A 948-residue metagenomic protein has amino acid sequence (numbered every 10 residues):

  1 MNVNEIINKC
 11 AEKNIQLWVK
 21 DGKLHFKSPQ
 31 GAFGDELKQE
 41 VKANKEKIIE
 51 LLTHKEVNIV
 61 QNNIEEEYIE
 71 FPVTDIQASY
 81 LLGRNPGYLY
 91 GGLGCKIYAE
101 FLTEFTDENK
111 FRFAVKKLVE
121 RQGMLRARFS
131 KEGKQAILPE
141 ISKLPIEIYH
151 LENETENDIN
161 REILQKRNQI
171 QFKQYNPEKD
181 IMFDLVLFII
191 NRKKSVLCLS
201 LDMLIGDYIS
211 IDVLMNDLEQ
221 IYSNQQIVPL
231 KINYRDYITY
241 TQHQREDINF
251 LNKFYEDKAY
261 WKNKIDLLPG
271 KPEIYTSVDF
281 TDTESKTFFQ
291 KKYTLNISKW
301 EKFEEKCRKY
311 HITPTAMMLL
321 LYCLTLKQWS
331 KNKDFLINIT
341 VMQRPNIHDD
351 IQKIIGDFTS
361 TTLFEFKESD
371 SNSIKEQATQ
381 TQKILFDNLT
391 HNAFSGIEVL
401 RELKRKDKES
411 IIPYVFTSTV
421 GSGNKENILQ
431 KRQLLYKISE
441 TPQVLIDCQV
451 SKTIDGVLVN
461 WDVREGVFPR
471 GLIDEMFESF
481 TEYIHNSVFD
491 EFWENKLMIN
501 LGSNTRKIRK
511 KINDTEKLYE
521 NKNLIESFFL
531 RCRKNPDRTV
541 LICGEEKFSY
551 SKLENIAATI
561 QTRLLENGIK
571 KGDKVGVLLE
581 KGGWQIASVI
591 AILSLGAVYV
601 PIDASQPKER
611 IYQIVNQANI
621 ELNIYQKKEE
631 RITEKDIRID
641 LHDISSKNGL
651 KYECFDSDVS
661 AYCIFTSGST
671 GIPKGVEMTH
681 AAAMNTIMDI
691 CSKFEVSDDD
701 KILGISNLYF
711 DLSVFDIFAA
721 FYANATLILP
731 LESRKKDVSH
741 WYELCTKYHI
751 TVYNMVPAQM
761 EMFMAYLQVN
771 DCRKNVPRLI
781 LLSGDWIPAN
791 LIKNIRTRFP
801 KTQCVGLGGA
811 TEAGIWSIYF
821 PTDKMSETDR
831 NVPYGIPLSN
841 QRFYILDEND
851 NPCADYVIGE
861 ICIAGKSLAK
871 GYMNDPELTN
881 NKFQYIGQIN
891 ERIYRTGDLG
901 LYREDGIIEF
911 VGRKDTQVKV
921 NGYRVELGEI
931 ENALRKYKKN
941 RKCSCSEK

Functional and structural regions predicted by a protein language model:
M1-I232, E301, W329, T362-L363 (+7 more regions): Carrier-protein-dependent adenylate-forming modules in NRPS/ANL systems
E66, L218-F288, E365, E376 (+2 more regions): Non-catalytic, low-complexity flexible loops and terminal extensions
G83-G92, Y255-I312, N500-T505, V540: Flexible, P/S/T/G-rich "lid" or insertion loops adjacent to the active sites of thioester-utilizing
P86-C95, R112, G123-M124, K179 (+16 more regions): His-Asp-centered acyl/peptidyl-transfer active-site segments
M203, R531, L579-G582, D603 (+5 more regions): Conserved AMP-binding
K425, I508-R509, N623-E653, A683 (+2 more regions): AMP-dependent adenylate-forming
K674-L703, D711-T751: Conserved AMP-binding/adenylation subdomain of ANL enzymes
Y722-A725, I750-N754, M764-P833, R842: Gly/Ser/Thr-rich phosphate-binding loop
